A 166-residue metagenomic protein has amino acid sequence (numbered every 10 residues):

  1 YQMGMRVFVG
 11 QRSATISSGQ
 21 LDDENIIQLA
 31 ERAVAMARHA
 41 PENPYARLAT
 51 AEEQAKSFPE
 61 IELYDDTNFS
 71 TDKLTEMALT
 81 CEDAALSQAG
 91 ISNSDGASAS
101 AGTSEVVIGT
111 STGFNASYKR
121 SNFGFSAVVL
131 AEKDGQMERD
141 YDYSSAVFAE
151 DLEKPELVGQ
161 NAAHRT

Functional and structural regions predicted by a protein language model:
Y1-T166: Active-site bordering "gate/hinge" segments that shape substrate access to catalytic or cofactor-binding pockets
